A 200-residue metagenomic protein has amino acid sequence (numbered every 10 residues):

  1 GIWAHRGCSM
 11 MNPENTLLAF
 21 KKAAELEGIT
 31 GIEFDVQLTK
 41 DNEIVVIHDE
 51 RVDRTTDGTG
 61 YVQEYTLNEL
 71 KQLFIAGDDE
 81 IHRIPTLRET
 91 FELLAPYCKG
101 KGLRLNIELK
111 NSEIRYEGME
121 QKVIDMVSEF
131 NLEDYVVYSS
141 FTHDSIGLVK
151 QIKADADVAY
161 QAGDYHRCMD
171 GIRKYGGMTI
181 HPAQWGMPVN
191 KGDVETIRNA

Functional and structural regions predicted by a protein language model:
G1-A200: Phosphate-group recognition and catalysis centered on beta-loop-alpha active-site segments
